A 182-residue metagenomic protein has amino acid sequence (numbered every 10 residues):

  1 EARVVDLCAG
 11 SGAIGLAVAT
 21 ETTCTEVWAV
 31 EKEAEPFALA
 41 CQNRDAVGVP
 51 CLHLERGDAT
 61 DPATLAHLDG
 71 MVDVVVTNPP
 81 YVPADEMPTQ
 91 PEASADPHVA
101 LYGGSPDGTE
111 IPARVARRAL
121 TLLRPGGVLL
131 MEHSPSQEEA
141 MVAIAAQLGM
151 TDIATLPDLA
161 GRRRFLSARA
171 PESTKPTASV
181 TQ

Functional and structural regions predicted by a protein language model:
E1-M87, R114: Conserved SAM/SAH cofactor-binding pocket of Class I
L7, G104, P157: Glycine- and other small-residue-rich loops at beta-strand/loop junctions that grip anionic moieties
G10, A160-G161, S173: Short strand-connecting beta-turns/loops that link adjacent beta-strands
T22, V49, D69, D96 (+2 more regions): Short, well-ordered coil/turn elements that cap or connect secondary structure elements
K32, P80, S105, H133-P135: Short strand-turn motif at the edge of the Rossmann-like AdoMet-binding core
P80-I111: Mobile active-site "lid"/loop adjacent to the S-adenosyl-L-methionine
G108-A168: Conserved Class I SAM-dependent methyltransferase catalytic core
F165-Q182: C-terminal lobe and adjacent flexible extensions of AdoMet/dcAdoMet transferase-like proteins
